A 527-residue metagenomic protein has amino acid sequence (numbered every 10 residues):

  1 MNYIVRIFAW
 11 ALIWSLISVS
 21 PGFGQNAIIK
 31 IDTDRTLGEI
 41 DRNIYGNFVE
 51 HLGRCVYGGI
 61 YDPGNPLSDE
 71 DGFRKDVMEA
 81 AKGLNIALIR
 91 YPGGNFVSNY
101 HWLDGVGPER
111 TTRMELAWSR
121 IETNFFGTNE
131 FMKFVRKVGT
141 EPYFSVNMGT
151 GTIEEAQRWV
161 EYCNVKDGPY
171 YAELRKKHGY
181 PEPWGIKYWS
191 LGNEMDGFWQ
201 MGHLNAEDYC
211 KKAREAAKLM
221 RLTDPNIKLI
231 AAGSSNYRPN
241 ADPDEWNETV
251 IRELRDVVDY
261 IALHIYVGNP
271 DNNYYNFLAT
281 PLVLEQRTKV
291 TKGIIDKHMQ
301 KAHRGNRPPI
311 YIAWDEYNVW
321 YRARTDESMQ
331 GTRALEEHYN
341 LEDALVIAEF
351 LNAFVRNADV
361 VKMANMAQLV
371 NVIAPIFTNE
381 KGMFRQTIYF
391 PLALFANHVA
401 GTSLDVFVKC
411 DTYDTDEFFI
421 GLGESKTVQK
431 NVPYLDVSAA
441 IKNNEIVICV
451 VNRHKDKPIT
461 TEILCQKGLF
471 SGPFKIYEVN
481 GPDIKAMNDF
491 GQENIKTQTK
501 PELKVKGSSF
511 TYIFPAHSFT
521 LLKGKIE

Functional and structural regions predicted by a protein language model:
M1-R6: Positively charged n-region of N-terminal signal peptides that target proteins for export
F8-V19: Bacterial N-terminal signal peptides
F23-W246, R252-Y260, L284-A323, M329-E527: Non-catalytic accessory regions flanking glycosidase/transglycosidase catalytic cores in CAZymes
H264-T280: Active-site His/acidic residue clusters
